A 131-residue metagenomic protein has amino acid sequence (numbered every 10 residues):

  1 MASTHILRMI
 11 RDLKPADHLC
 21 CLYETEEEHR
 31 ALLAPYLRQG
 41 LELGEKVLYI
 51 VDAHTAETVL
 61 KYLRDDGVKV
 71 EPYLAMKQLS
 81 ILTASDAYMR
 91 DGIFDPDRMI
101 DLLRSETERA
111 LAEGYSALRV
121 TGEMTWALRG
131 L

Functional and structural regions predicted by a protein language model:
M1-L131: Non-catalytic regulatory/interaction regions at protein termini and inter-domain linkers
